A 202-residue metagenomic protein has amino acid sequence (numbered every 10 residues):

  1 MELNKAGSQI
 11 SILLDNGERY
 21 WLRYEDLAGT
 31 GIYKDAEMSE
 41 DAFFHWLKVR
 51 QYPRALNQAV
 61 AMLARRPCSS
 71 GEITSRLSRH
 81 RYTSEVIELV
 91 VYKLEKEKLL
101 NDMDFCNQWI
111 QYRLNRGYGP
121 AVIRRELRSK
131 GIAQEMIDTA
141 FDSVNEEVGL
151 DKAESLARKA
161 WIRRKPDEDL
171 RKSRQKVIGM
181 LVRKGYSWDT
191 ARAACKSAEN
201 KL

Functional and structural regions predicted by a protein language model:
M1-L202: An alpha-helical, amphipathic repeat domain used for nucleic-acid recognition, typified by the mTERF helical solenoid
